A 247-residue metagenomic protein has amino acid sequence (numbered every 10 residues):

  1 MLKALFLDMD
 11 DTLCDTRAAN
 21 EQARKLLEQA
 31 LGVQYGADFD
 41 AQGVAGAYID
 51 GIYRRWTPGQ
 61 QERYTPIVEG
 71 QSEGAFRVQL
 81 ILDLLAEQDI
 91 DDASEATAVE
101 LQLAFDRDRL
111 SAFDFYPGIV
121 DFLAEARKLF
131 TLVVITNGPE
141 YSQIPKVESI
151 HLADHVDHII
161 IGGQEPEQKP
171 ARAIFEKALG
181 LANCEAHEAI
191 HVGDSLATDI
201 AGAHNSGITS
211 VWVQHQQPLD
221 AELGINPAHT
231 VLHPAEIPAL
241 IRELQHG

Functional and structural regions predicted by a protein language model:
M1-L5, R17-A18, V33, A37-Q42 (+4 more regions): Asp-based, Mg2+/Mn2+-dependent phosphohydrolase catalytic module
M1-Y53, T57: Active-site neighborhood of HAD-like aspartate-dependent phosphohydrolases
T12-D15, A19, V68-E73, S111: Conserved aromatic-histidine-acidic binding/catalytic patches
Q22-L26, A75-Q79, Y141, A173: A generic alpha-helix surface/boundary motif
G51-A104: A metal-dependent, Asp-based hydrolase signature
A104-A112: Surface-exposed cleft-lining segments at the edges of enzyme active sites
K128-L129: Structured helix-beta-strand junction loops
